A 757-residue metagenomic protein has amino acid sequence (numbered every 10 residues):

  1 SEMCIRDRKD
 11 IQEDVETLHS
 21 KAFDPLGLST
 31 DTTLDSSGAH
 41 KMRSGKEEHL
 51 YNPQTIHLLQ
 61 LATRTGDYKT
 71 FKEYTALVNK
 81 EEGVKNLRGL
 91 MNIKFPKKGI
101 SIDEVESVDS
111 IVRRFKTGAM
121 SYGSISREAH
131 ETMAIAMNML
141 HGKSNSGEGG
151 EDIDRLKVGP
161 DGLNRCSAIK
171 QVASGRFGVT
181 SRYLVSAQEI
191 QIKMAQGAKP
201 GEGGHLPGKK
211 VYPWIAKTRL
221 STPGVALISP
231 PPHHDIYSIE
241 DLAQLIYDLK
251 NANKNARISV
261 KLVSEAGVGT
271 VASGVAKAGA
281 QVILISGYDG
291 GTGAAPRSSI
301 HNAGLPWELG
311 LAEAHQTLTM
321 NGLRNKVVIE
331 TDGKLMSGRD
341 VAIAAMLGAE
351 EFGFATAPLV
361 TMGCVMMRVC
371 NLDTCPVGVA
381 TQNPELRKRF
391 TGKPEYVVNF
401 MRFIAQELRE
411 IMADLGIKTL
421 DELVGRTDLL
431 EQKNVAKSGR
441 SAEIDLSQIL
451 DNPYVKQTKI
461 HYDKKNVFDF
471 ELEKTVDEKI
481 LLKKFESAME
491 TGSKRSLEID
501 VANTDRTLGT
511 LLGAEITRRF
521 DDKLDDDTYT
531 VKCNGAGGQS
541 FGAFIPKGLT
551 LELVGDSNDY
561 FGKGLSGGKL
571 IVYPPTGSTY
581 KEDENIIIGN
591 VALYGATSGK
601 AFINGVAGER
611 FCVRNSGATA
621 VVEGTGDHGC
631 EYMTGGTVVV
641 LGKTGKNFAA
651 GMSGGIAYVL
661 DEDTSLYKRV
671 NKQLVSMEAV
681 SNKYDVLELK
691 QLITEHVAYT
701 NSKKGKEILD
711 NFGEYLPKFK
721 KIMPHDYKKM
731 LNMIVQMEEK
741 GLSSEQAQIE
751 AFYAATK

Functional and structural regions predicted by a protein language model:
E2-I5: Short, small-residue-biased leader/transition segments that mark boundaries at the very start of proteins
D7, S186, Q191-P223, G348-A442 (+3 more regions): Mobile "lid/hinge" segments at catalytic clefts and subdomain interfaces of large enzymes
D10, L50-Q54, G66-K69, S110 (+23 more regions): Generic recognition of stable, solvent-exposed alpha-helical segments in well-folded globular domains
D10-A168, L227, R426-N434, G439-N558 (+1 more regions): Terminal or standalone catalytic/regulatory effector modules within metabolic enzymes and repeat proteins
L77, G118, T132-K143, L245-A252 (+13 more regions): Generic, well-ordered alpha-helical scaffold segments in large soluble proteins
I111-G123, G224-H233, N251-I258, T292-H301 (+2 more regions): Glycine- and acidic
V179-D332, S337-M367, D373-T381, A514 (+5 more regions): Alpha/beta enzyme core
L386-R387, V398, I411-L415, V424-T427 (+1 more regions): Long, distal/terminal scaffolding or interaction modules with repetitive or compositionally biased sequence
